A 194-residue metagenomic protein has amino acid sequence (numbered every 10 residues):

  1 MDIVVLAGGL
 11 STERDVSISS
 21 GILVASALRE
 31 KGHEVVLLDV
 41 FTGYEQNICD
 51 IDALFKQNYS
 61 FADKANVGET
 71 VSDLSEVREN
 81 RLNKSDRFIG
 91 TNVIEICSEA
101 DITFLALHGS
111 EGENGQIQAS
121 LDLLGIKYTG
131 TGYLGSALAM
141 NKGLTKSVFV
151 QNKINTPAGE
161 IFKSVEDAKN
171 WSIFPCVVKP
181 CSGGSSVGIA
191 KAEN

Functional and structural regions predicted by a protein language model:
M1-L134, L138-M140, L144, V148-Q151 (+1 more regions): ATP-binding N-terminal substructure of ATP-dependent carboxylate-amine bond-forming enzymes
S17, P175-N194: Glycine-rich phosphate-binding loop of ATP-grasp-fold ATP-dependent ligases
I102, Y133, P157, G184-V187: Residue-level signal for pocket-adjacent positions within structured domains
Q151-G184: Rossmann-like NAD(P)H-binding beta-loop-alpha module
